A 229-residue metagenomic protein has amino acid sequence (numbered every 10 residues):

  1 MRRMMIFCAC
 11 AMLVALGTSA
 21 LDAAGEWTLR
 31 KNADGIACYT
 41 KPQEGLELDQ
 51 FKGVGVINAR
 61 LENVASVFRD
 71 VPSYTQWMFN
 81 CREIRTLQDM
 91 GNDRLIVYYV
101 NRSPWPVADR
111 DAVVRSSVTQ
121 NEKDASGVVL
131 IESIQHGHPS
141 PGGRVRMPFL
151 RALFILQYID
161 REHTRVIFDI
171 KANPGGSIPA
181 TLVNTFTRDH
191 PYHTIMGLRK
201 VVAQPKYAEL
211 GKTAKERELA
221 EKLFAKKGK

Functional and structural regions predicted by a protein language model:
M1-M4: Positively charged n-region of N-terminal signal peptides that target proteins for export
I6-F7, A203: General helical structural elements
F7-L16: Bacterial N-terminal signal peptides
L21-K229: Eukaryotic helix-grip
